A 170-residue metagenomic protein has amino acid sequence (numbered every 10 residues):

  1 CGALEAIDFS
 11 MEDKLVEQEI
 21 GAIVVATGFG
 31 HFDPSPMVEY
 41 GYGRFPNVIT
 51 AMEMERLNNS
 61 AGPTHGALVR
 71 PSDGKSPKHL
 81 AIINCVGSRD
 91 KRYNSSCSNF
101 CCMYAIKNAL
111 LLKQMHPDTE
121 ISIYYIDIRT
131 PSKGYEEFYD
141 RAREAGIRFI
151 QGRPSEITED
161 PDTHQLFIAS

Functional and structural regions predicted by a protein language model:
C1-S170: Residues forming the flavin
